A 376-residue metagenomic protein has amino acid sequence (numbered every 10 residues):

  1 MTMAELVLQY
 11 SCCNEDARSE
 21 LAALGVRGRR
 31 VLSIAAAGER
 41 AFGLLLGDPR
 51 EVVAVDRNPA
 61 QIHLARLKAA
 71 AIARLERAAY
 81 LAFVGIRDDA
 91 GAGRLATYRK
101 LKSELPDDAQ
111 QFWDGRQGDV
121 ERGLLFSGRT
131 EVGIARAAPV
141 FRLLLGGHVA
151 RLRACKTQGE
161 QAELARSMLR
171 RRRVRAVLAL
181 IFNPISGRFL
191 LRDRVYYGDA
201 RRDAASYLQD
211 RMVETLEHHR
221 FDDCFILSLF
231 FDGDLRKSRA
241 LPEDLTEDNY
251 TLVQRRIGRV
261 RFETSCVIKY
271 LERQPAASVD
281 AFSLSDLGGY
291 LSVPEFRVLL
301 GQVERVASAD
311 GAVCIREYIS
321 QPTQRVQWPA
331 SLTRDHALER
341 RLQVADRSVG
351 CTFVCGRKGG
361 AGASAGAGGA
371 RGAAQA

Functional and structural regions predicted by a protein language model:
L8-R29: Conserved alpha-helix/loop element of class I SAM-dependent methyltransferases that forms part of the SAM/SAH-binding
G28-A36, V53: Conserved class I S-adenosyl-L-methionine
A54-P59: Conserved acidic E/D residue at the C-terminus of a beta-strand in Rossmann-like folds
A60-T251: Class I S-adenosyl-L-methionine-dependent methyltransferase module
I268-A281: A short acidic, Gly/Pro-enriched loop at the edge of an enzyme's catalytic core that lines a small-molecule cofactor
R297-A309: A short glycine-rich, Lys/Arg-flanked "PGG" loop and its adjoining helix->strand segment in the class I
A309-I319: Conserved beta-strand signature within the Rossmann-like core of class I S-adenosyl-L-methionine
A337-A376: Core SAM-dependent methyltransferase catalytic element
